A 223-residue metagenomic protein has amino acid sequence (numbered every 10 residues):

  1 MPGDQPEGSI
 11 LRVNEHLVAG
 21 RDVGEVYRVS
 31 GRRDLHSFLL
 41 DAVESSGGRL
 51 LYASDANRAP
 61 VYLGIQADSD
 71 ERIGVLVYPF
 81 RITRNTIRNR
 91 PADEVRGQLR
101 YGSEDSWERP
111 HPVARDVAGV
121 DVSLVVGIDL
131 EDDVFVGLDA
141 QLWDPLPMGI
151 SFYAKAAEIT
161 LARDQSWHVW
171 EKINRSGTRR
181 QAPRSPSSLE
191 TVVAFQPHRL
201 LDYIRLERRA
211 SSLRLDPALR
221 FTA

Functional and structural regions predicted by a protein language model:
M1-A223: Intrinsically disordered, charged low-complexity linkers and terminal tails that flank or connect structured domains
